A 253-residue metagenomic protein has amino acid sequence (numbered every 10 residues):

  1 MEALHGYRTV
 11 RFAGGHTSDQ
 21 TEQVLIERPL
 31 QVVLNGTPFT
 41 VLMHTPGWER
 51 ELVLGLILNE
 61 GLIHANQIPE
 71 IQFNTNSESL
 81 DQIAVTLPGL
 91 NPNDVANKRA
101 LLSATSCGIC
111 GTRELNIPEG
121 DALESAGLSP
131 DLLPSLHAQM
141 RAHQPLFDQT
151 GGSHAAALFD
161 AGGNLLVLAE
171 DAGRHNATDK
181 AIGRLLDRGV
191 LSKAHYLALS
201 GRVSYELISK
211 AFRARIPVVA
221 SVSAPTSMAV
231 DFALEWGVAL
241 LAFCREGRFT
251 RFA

Functional and structural regions predicted by a protein language model:
M1-A156, D160-A161, L165-L168, A172: Intrinsically disordered, low-complexity regions enriched in acidic/Ser/Thr/Pro/Gln residues
H175-F252: Feature captures the catalytic cores and cofactor-binding loops of soluble hydro-lyases/lyases that act on carboxylate
